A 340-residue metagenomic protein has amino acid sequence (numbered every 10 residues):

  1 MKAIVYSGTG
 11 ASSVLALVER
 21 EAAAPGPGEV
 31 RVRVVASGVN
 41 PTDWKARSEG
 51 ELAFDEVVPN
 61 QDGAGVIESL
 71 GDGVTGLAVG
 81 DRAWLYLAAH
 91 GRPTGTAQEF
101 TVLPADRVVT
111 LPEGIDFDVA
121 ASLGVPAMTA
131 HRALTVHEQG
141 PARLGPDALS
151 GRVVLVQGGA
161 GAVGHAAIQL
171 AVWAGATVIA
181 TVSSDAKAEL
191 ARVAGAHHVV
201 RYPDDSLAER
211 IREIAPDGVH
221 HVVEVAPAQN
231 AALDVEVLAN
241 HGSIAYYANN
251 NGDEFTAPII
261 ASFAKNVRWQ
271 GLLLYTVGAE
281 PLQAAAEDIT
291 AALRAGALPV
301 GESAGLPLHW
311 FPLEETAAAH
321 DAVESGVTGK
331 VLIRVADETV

Functional and structural regions predicted by a protein language model:
E21-G38, S48-A89: Glycine-rich beta-strand-centered segment in the early N-terminal region that forms part of a ligand/cofactor-binding
R82, V153, T177, G242-S243 (+1 more regions): Short glycine-centered segments of the SAM/dcSAM-binding site in methyltransferase folds
L87-G158: NAD(P)H dinucleotide-binding glycine-rich loop of Rossmann-like/cofactor-binding domains, especially the beta1-alpha1
A127-M128, G158-H165, P227: Glycine-rich NAD(P) Rossmann-fold beta1-alpha1 loop
V172-N230: Adenosine-nucleotide cofactor-binding segment
V182, Q229-L298, V335-V340: Glycine-rich phosphate-binding loop and adjacent beta-alpha segment of Rossmann(oid) nucleotide-cofactor-binding
Q283-V340: C-terminal hydrophobic helical "lid"/dimerization subdomain of Rossmann-like NAD(P)H-dependent oxidoreductases
